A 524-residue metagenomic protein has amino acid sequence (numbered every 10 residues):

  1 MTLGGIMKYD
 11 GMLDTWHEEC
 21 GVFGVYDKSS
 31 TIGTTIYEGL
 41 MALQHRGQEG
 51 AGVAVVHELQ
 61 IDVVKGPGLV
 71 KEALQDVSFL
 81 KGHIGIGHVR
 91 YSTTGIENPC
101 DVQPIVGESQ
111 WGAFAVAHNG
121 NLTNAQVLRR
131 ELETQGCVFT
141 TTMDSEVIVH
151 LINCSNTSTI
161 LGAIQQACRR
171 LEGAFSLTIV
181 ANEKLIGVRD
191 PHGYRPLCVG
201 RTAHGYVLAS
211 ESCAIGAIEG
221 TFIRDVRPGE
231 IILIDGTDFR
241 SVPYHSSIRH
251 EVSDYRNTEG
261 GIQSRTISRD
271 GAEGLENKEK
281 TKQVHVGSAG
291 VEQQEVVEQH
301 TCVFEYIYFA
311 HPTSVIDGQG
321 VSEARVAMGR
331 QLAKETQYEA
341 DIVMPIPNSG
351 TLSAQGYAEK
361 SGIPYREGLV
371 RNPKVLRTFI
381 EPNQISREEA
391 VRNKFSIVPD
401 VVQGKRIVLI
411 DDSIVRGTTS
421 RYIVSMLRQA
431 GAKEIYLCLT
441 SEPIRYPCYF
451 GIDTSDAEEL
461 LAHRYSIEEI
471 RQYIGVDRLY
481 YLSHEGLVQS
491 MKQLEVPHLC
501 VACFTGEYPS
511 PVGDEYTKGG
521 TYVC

Functional and structural regions predicted by a protein language model:
T2-P228, L233-H250, Y255, S268 (+5 more regions): Conserved short alpha-helical segments that host acidic/polar catalytic motifs at enzyme active sites
A117, V180, V188-R189, G200 (+12 more regions): Generic beta-strand/beta-sheet core signal
C137, T157-S158, Q337-A340, E359-R366 (+2 more regions): Secondary-structure transition/capping motifs at alpha-helix termini and the adjoining loop/turn into the next element
T141, E146-V149, Y365-L376, Y473-M491: A conserved beta-strand->alpha-helix junction
C168, E183-K184, E219-D225, Y255 (+2 more regions): PRPP-dependent phosphoribosyltransferase catalytic core
H250-N257, G261-Q263, A272: Short, basic, low-complexity termini and linkers enriched in Ser/Thr/Gly/Pro that act as targeting/leader peptides
G362-V408, T418, R445-S455: Short, glycine/charge-rich flexible loops or terminal/linker lids adjacent to PRPP-binding catalytic cores
D400, K405-S425, H463-V476: Phosphate/diphosphate-binding loops
